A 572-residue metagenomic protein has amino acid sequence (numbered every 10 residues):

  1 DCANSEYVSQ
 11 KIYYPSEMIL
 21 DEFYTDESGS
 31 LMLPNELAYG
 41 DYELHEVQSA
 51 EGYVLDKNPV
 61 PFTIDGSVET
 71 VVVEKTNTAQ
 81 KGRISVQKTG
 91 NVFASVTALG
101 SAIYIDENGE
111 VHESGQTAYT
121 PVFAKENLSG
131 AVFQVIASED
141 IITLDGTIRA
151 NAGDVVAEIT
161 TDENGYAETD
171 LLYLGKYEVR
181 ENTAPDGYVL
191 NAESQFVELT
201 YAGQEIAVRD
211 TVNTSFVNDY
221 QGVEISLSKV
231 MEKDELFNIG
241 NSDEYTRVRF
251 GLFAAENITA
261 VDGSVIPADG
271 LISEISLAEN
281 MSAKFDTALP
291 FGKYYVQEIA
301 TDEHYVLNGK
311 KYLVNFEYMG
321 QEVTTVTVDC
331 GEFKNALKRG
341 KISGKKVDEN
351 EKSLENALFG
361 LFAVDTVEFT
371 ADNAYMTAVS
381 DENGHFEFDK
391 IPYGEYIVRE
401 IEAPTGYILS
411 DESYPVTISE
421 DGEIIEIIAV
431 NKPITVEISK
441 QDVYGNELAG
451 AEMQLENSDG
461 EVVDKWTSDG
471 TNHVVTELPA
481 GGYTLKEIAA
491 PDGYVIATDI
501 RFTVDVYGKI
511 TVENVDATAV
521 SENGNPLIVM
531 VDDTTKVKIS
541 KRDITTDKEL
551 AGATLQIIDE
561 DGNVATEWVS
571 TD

Functional and structural regions predicted by a protein language model:
D1-D572: Solvent-exposed loop/turn and edge beta-strand elements of beta-rich ligand-binding domains
